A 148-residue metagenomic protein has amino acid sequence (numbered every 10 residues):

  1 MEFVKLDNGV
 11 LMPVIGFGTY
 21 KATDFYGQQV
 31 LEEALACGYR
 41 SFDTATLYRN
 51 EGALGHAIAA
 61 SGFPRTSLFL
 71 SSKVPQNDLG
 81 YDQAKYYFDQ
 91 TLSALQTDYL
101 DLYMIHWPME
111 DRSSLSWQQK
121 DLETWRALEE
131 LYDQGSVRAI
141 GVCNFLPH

Functional and structural regions predicted by a protein language model:
M1-L68, D98, L122-E123, A127-E130: N-terminal binding-site loop/beta-alpha segment at the start of enzyme catalytic domains that lines or forms
P13-F25, V74-D82, D111-W117: Active-site mouth loops of central-metabolism enzymes
T46-R49, Q76, N144-F145: Short beta->alpha linker loops
F63, V74, Q134-S136: P-loop/Walker A phosphate-binding loop and immediately adjacent motor/lid segment at beta-alpha junctions
R65-D78, L102-P108: A short, structured active-site edge motif that brings together acidic residues
A84-H148: Glycine/proline-rich, positively charged, aromatic-decorated active-site loop/lid region on the catalytic face
